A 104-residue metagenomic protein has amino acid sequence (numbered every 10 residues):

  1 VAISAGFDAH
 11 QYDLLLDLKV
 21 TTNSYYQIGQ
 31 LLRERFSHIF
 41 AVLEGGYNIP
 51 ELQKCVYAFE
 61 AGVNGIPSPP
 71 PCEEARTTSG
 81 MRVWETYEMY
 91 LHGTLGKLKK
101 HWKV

Functional and structural regions predicted by a protein language model:
V1-V104: A general "terminal functional-core" signal
